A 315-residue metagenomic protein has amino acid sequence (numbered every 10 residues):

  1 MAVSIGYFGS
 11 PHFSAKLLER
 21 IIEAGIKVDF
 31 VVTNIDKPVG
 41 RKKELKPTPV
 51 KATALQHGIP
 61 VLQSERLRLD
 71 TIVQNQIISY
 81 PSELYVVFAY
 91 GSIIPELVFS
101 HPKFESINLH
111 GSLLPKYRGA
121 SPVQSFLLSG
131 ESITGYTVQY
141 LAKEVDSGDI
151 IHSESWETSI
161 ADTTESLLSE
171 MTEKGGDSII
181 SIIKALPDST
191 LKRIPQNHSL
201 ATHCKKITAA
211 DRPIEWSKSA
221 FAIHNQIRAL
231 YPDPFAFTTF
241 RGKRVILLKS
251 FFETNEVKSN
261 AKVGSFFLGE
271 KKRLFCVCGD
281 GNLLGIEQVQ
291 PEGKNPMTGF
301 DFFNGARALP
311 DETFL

Functional and structural regions predicted by a protein language model:
M1-F237, K243, P291-G293, T298 (+1 more regions): One-carbon transfer enzymes
H224-L315: C-terminal active-site/capping subdomain that shapes the small-molecule cofactor and substrate pocket of enzyme
